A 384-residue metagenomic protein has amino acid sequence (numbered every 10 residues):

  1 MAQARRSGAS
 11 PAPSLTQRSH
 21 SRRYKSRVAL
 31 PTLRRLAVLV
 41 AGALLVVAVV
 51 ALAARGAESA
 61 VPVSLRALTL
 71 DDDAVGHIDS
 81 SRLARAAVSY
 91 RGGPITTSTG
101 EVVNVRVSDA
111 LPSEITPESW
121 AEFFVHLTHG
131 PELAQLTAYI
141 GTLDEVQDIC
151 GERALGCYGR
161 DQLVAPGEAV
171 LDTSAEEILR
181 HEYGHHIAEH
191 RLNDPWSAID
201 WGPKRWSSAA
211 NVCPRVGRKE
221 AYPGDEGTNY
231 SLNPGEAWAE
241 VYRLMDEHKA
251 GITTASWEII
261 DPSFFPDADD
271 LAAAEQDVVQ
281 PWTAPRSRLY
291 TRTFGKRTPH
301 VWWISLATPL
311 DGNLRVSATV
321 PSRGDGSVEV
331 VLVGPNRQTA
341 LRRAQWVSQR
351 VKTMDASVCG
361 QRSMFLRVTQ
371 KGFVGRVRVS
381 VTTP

Functional and structural regions predicted by a protein language model:
L39, T97-G159: Auxiliary, metal-adjacent structural segments of Zn-dependent hydrolase domains
L163-R180, G227-Y230: Short pre-active-site segment immediately N-terminal to the catalytic Zn-binding motif
Y183-G202, W238, A250-G251: Catalytic Zn2+-binding segment of zinc metalloproteases
W206-Y290: Metalloprotease/metallohydrolase-associated module, dominated by Zn2+-dependent proteases
Q280-N313, Q338, P384: Non-catalytic extracellular/lumenal accessory regions of secreted precursors
D311-N313, S357-V374: Noncatalytic modules at the cell exterior or secretory-pathway interfaces, chiefly beta-strand-rich lectin/adhesion
G326-Q338: Short, surface-exposed beta-strand/strand-loop-strand elements in extracellular ectodomains
G326-V328, G372-P384: Edge beta-strands of jelly-roll/beta-sandwich modules across compartments, strongly enriched in secreted/luminal
